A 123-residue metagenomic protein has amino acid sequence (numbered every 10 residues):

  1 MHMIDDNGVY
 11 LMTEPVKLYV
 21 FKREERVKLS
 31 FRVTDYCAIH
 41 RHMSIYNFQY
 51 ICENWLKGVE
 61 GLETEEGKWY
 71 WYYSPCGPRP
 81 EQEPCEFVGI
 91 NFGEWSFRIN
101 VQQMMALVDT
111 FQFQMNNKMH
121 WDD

Functional and structural regions predicted by a protein language model:
M1-D123: Positively charged, low-complexity terminal tracts and the immediately adjacent first secondary-structure elements
